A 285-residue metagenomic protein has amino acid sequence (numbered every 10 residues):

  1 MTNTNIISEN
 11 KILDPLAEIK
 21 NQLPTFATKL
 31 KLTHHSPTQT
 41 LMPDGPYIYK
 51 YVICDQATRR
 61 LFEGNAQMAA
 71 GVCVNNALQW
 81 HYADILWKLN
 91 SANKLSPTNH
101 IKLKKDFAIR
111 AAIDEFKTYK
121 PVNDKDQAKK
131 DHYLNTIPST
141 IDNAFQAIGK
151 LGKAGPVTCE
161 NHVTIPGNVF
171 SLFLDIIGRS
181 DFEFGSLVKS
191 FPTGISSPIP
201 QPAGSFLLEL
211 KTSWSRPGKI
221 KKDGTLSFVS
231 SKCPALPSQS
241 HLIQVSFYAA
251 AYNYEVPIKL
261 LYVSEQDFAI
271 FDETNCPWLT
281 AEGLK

Functional and structural regions predicted by a protein language model:
M1-A111: Charged, glycine-rich intrinsically disordered N-terminal tails and low-complexity linkers that flank
I7, P237-Q239, F247-K285: Metal-dependent nuclease catalytic regions and adjoining charged, substrate-binding loops involved in nucleic-acid end
K50, Y82, V188, R216-K219 (+1 more regions): Active-site-proximal flexible loops/turns
A57, S215-K219, D267-I270: Short catalytic/ligand-binding loop motif for oxyanion handling, primarily in non-cytosolic enzymes, centered on
A66, A70, Y133, H241-Q244: Hydrophobic (often cysteine-bearing) scaffold residues that line and stabilize catalytic clefts of nucleotide/cofactor
C73, A77-V163: A non-catalytic, helix-rich entry segment at domain boundaries
C73-N76, I243-A250: Short amphipathic alpha-helical face segments that pack within enzyme cores and frequently flank/anchor catalytic
E160-Q244: Non-catalytic protein-protein interaction segments used by genome-maintenance enzymes to assemble and couple activities
